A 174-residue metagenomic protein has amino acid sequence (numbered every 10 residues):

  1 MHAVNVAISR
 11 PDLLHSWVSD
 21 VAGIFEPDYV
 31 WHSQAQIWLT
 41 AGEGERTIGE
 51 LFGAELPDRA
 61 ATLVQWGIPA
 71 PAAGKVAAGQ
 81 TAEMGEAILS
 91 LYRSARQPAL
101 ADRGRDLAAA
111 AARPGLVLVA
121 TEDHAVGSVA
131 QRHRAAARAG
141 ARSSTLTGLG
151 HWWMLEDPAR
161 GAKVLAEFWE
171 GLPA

Functional and structural regions predicted by a protein language model:
M1-A3, L155-E156: Conserved beta-strand->loop/alpha-helix structural units within folded catalytic cores of enzymes with alpha/beta
V4-R142, A166-L172: Flexible "cap/lid" subdomain of the alpha/beta-hydrolase fold that forms the substrate-access gate
A139-A174: Catalytic active-site module of serine/aspartate enzymes centered on a nucleophile-bearing elbow/loop
